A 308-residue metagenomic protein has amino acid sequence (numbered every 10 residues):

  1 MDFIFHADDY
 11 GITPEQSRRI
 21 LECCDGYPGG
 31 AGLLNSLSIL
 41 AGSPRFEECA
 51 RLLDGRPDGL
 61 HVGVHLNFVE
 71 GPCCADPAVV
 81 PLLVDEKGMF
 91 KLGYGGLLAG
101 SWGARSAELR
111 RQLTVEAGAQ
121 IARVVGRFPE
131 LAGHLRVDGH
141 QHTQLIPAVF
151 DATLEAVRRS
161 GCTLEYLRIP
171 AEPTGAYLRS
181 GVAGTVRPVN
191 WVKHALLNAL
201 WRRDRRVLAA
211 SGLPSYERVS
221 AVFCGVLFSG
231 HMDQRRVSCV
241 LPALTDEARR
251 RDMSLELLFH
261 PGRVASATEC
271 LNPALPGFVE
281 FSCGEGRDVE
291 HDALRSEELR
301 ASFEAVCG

Functional and structural regions predicted by a protein language model:
M1-A132, I146-G308: Terminal accessory/targeting
L135-Q141: N-terminal glycine-rich phosphate/adenylate-binding segment common to multiple enzyme folds
